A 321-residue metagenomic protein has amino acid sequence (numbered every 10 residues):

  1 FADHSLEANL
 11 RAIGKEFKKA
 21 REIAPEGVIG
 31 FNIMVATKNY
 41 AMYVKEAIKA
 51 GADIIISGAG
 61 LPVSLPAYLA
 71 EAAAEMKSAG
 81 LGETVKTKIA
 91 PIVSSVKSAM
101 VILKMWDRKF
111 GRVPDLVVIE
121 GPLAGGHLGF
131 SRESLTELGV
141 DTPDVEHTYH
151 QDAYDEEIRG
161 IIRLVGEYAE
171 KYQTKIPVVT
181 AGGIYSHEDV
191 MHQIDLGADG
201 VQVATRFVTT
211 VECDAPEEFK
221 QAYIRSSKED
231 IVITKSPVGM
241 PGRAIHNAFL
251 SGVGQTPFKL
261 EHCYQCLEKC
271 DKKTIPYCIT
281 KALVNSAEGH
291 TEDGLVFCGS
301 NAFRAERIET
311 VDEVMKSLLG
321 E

Functional and structural regions predicted by a protein language model:
F1-K171: Active-site entrance/lid segments in N-terminal catalytic domains of soluble metabolic enzymes
A124-V179, Y185-E321: Conserved active-site-proximal phosphate/metal-binding subdomains
